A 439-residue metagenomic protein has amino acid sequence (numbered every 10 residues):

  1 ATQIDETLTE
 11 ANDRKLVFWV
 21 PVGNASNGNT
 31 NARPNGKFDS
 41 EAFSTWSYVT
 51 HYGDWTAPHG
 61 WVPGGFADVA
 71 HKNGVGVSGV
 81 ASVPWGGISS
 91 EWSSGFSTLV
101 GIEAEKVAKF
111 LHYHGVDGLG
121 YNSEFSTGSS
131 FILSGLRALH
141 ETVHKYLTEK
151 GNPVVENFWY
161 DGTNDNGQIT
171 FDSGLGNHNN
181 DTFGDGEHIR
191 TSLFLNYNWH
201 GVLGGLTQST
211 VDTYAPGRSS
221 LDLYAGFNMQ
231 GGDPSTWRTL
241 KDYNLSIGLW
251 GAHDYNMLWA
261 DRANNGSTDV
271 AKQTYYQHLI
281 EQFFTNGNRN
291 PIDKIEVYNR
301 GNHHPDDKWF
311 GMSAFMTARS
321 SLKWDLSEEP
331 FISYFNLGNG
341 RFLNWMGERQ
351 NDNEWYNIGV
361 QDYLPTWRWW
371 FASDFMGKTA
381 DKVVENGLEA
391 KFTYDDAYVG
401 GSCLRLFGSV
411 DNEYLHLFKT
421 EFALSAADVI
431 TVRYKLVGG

Functional and structural regions predicted by a protein language model:
A1, L223-K378: Substrate-binding cleft of secreted/luminal carbohydrate-active enzymes
I4-D5: Long lumenal/extracellular ectodomains of secretory and single-pass membrane proteins
L8-L206: Chitinase-like catalytic core of GlcNAc-active glycosidases
G53-W55, S78, G226, V429-K435: Residues within well-ordered beta-strands of beta-sheet-rich folds
G65-W85, V360, D374-F375, D381-K382 (+1 more regions): Glycine-rich, aromatic-flanked loop segments that form ligand/cofactor-binding clefts across common enzyme folds
N122-R300: Substrate-binding surface in catalytic domains of secreted glycosidases
A380-L415: Short carbohydrate-recognition loop motifs
L404, Y414-G439: Extra-cytoplasmic beta-strand recognition segments
